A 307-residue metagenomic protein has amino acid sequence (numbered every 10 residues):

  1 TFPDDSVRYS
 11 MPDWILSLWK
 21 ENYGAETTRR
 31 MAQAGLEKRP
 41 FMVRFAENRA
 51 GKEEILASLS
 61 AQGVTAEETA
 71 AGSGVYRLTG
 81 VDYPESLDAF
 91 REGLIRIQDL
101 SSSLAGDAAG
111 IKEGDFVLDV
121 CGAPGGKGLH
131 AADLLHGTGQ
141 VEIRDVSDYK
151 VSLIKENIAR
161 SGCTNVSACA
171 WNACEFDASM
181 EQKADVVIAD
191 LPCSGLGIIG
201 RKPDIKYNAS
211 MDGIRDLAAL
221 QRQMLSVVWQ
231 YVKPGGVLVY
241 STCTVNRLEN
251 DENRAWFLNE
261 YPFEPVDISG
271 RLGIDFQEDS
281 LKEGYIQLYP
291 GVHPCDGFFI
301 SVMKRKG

Functional and structural regions predicted by a protein language model:
T1-G307: S-adenosylmethionine
